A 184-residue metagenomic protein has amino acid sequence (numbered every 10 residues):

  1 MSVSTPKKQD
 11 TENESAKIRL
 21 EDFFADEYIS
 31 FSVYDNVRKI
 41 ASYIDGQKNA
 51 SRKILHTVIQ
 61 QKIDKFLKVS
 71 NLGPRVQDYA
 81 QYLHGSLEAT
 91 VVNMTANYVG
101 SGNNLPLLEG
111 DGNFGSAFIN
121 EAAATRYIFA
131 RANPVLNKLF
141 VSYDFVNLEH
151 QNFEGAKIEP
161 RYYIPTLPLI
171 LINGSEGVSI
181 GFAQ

Functional and structural regions predicted by a protein language model:
M1-Q184: Catalytic phosphate-handling regions of large nucleic-acid enzymes and associated NTPases
